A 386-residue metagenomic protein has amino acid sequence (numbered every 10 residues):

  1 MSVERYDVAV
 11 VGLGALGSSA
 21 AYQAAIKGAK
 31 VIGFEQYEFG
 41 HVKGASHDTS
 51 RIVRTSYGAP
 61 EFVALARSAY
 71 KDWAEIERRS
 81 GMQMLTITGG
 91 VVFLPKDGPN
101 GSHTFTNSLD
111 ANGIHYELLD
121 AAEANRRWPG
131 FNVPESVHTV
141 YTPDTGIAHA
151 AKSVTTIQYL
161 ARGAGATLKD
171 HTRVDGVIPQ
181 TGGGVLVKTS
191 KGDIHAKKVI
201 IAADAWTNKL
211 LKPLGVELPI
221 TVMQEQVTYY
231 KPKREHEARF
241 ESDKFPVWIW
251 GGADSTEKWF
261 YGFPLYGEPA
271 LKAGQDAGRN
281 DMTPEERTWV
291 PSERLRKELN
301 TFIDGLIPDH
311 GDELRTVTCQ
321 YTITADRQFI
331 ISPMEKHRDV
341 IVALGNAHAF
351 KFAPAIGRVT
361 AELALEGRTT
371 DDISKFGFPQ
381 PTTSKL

Functional and structural regions predicted by a protein language model:
S2-L16: Beta1/beta-strand and adjacent pyrophosphate-binding region of the FAD-binding site in flavoprotein oxidoreductases
A9-V11, I194-W206, G357: Short hydrophobic core segments
Y22-I26, M82-I87, G183-G184, D193 (+1 more regions): Active-site substrate-recognition segment that forms the wall of the catalytic cavity or substrate channel
A25-S46: Glycine-rich FAD pyrophosphate-binding loop
S50-R127, S136-V137, W259-F260: Dinucleotide-binding Rossmann-like beta1-alpha1 core, especially the glycine-rich loop that anchors the ADP
A64-R67, V92-G101, Y141-Y159, V290-L295: Short beta-strand to alpha-helix junction loop
Y141-K197: Helical element adjacent to the flavin cofactor pocket in flavoenzyme catalytic cores
N300-L386: C-terminal catalytic lobe of FAD-dependent flavoproteins
